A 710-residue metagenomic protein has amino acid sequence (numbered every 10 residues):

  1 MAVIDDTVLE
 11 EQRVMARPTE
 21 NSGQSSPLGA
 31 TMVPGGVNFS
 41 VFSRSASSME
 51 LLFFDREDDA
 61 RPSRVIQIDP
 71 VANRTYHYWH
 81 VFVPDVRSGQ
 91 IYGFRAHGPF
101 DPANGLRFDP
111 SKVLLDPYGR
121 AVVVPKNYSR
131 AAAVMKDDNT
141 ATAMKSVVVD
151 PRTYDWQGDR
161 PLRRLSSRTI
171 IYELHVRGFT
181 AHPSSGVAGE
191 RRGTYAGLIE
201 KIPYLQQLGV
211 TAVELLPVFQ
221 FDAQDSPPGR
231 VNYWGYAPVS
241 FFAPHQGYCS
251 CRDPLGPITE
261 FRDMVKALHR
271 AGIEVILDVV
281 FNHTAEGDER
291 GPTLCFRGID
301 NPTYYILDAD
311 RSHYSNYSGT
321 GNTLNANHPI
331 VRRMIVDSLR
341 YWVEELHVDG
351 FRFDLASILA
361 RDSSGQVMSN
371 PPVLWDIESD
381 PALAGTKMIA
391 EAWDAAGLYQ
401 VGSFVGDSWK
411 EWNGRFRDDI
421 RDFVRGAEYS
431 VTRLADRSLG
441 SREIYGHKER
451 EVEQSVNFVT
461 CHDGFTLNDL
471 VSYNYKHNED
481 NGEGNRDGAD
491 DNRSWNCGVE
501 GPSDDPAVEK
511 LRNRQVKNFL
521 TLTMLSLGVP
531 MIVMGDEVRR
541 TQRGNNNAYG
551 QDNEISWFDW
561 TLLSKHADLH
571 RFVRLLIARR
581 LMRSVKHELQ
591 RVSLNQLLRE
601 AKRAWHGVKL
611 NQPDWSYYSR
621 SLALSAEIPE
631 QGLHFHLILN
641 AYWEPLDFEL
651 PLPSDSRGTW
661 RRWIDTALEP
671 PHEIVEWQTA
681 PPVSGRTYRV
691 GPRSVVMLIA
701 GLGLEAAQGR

Functional and structural regions predicted by a protein language model:
A2-Y172, R177, S503, V508-N513 (+3 more regions): Carbohydrate-interacting/catalytic domains
N38-S40, T169, T211-E214, G272-E274 (+6 more regions): Beta-sheet entry/capping signal
H97-G158, A223-Y233, A237, A271 (+2 more regions): Core domains of carbohydrate- and sulfate-ester-processing enzymes
G98, L215-D225, V279-D288, L355-A360 (+4 more regions): Short, solvent-exposed turn/loop segments enriched in Gly/Ser/Thr/Pro and often Arg
A103-F108, P183-V187, P217, A223-R230 (+5 more regions): Short, solvent-exposed loop/turn and secondary-structure capping segments
H175-V348, R352-A382, I444: Substrate-binding/active-site clefts of carbohydrate-active enzymes
I199-Q207, V265, L339-V343, L374-E378 (+5 more regions): Non-transmembrane alpha-helical segments in soluble domains of secreted/periplasmic/extracellular proteins
H347, A360-S363, S369-M534, R539 (+5 more regions): Conserved alpha/beta catalytic core and glycan-binding cleft of carbohydrate-active enzymes
